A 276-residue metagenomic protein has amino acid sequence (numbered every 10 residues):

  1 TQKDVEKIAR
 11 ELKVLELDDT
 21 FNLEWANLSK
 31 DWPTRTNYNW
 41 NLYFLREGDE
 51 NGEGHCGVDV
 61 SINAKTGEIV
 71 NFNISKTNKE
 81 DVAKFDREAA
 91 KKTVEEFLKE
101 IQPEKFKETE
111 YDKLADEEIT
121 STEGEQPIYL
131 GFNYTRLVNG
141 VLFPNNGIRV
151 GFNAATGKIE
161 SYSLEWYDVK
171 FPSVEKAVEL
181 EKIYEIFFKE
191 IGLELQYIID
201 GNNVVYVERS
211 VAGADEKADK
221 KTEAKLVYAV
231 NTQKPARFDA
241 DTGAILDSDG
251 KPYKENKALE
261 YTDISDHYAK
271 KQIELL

Functional and structural regions predicted by a protein language model:
T1-L276: Long, terminal "pre-/pro-" and other extracytoplasmic accessory regions that lie outside the mature folded/catalytic
